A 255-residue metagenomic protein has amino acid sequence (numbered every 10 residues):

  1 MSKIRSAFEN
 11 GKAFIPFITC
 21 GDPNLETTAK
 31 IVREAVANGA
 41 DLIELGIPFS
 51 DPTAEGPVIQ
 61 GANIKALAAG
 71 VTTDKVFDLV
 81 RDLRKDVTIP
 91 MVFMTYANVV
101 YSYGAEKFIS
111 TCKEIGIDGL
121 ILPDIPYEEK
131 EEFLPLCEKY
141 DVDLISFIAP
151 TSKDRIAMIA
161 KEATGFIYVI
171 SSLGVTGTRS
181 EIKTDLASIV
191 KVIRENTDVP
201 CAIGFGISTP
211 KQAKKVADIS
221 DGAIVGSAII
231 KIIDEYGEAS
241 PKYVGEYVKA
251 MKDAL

Functional and structural regions predicted by a protein language model:
M1-I18, R81-K85: N-terminal amphipathic alpha-helix/helix-capping segment at the start of soluble metabolic enzymes
F14-I18, I43-L45, M91-T95, L120-L122 (+4 more regions): Hydrophobic faces of well-ordered beta-strands that scaffold small-molecule active sites in alpha/beta enzyme cores
L25-E34, T151-K161, I203, I207-A223: Catalytic cores of alpha/beta
A40-D51, I117-I121, P126-E129, S171-G177 (+2 more regions): Glycine-rich phosphate-binding active-site loops on the catalytic face of alpha/beta enzymes
I47, Q60-P123: Active-site beta->alpha loop and helix N-cap motifs at the rims of alpha/beta catalytic domains
G61, A69, A157-E195, I232-D234: Glycine/Thr-rich beta-alpha phosphate-binding loop at enzyme active sites
A68-V71, G116-E129, D143-T151, A157 (+1 more regions): Catalytic beta/alpha-barrel core
V76, K191-V199, S208-L255: Alpha/beta catalytic cores of nucleotide-metabolism and tRNA/nucleoside-modifying enzymes
